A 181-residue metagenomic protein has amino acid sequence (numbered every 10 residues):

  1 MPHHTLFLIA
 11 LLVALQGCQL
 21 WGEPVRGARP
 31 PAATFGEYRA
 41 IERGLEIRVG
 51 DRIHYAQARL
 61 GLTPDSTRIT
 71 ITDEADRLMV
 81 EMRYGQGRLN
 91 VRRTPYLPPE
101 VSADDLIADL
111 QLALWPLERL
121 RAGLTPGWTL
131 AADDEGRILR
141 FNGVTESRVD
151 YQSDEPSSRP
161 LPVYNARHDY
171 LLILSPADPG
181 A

Functional and structural regions predicted by a protein language model:
M1-F7: Bacterial N-terminal signal peptides that target proteins for export
A14-G17: C-terminal motif of bacterial Sec signal peptides marking the signal peptidase cleavage site
Q19-E23, G44-L45, G50, R59 (+3 more regions): Mature, soluble, non-transmembrane domains
E23-A33: Short, low-complexity, disordered segments immediately C-terminal to signal peptides in bacterial exported proteins
G36-T72: Post-signal-peptide N-terminal segment of Sec-exported extracytoplasmic proteins
L62-E100: Contiguous hydrophobic, core-forming segments of folded domains
